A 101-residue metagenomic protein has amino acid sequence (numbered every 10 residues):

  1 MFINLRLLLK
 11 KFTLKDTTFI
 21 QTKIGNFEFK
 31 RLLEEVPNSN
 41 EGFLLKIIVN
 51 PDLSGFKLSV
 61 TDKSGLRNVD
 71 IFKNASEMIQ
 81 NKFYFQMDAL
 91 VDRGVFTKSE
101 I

Functional and structural regions predicted by a protein language model:
M1-N4, K73: Short, charged/polar micro-motifs that form catalytic or ligand-binding hotspots
I3-N4, L8-K46, N50: Ser/Thr-rich, low-complexity intrinsically disordered terminal regions
L44, I48-I101: C-terminal basic regulatory modules in eukaryotic proteins
